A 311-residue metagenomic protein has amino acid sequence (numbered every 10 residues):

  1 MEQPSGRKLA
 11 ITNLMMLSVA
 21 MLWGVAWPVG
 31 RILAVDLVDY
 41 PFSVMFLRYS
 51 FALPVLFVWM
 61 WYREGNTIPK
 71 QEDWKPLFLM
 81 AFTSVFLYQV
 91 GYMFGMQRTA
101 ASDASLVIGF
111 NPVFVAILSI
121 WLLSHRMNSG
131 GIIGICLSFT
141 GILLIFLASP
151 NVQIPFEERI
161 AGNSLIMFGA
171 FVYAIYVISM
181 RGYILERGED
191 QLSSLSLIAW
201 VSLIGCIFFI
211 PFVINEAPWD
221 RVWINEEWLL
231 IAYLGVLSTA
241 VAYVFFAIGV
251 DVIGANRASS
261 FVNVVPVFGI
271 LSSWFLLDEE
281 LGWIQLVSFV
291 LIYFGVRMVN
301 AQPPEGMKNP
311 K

Functional and structural regions predicted by a protein language model:
M1-F46, V152-L185, I207, S272 (+1 more regions): Glycine-/small-residue-enriched transmembrane alpha-helix faces in small-molecule transporters and effluxers
K8-T12, L37-F42, F46, P69-K75 (+3 more regions): Juxtamembrane helix-entry segments on the extracytoplasmic side of multipass membrane proteins
V19, V44-L47, V85, Q89 (+3 more regions): Helix-helix packing/entry segments at the starts of transmembrane helices
A26, F51-V55, V107-W121, C136 (+3 more regions): Alpha-helical transmembrane segments of compact multi-pass small-molecule transporters, enriched in specific families
A26-W27, F57-I108, L144, G235-I253: Specific transmembrane alpha-helical segments of multi-pass solute transporters/efflux pumps, especially DMT/EamA
L33, V44, R48, G95 (+7 more regions): Hydrophobic/aromatic residues within transmembrane alpha-helices of multi-pass small-molecule transporters
L37-L87, F114, F171-S179, I198-A217 (+2 more regions): Transmembrane alpha-helices of multi-pass small-molecule transport proteins
L56, F78, M127-S149, N263 (+2 more regions): Hydrophobic transmembrane alpha-helices of multi-pass small-molecule transport proteins
